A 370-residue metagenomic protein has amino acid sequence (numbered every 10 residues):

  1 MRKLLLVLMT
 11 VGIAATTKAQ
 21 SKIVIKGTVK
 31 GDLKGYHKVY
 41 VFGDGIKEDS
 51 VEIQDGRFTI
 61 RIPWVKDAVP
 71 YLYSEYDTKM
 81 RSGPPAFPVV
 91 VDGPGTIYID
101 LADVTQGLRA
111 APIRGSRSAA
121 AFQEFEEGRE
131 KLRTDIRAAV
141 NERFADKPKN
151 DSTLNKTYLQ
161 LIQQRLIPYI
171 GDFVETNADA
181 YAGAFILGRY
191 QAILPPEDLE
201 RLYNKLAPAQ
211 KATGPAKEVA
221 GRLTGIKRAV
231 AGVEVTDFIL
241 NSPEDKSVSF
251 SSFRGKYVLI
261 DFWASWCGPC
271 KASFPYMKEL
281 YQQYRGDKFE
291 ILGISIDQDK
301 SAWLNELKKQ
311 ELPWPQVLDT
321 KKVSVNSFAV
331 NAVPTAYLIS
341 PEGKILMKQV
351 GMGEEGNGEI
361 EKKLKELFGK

Functional and structural regions predicted by a protein language model:
M1-G27: Bacterial Sec-dependent N-terminal signal peptides
Q20-L161: A non-transmembrane, solvent-exposed segment enriched in polar/low-complexity residues
T176-A180, I193, A209-K217: Short solvent-exposed coil/turn linkers within tandem alpha-helical repeat scaffolds
D198-L206, E234-F238: Alpha-helical repeat scaffolds
K217-F250, I360-E361, K365-K370: N-terminal "domain-start" segment that seeds a small globular fold
R254-V258, F262-E279: Conserved redox-active cysteine motifs that mediate thiol-disulfide chemistry, especially di-cysteine Cys-X(1-2)-Cys
A272-Q310, T320-S327: Structural microenvironment flanking redox-active thiols in thiol-disulfide oxidoreductases
Q310-L312, D319-L367: Thiol/disulfide oxidoreductase modules built on the thioredoxin-like
